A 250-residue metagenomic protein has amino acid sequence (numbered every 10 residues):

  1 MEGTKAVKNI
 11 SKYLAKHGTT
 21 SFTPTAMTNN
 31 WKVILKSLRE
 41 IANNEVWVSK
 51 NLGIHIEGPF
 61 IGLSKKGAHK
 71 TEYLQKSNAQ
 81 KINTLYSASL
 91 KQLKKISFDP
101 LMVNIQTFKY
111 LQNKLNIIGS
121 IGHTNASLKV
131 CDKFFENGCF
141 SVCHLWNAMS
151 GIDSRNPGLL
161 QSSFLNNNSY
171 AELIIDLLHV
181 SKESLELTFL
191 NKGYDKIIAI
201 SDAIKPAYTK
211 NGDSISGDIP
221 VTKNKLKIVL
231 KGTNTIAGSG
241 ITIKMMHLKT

Functional and structural regions predicted by a protein language model:
M1-K5: Di-metal (Zn2+ and/or Mg2+/Mn2+) metal-binding site signature of metallo-dependent hydrolases with the MBL/beta-CASP
V7-S11, L35-A42, I82, F108 (+2 more regions): Generic structural signal for well-ordered alpha-helices, preferentially at hydrophobic/aromatic core positions
K8-S37, S49-G62, S89-L101, I117-G119 (+2 more regions): Divalent metal-dependent hydrolysis catalytic cores, especially in the metallo-beta-lactamase
A15, A42, Y86-S89, F135 (+1 more regions): Non-catalytic positions within long, well-ordered alpha-helices that form the structural scaffold/packing of enzyme
N30-K36, L101-M102, G119-N125, I174-L190 (+1 more regions): Active-site glycine- and acidic-residue-rich loops that bind and position anionic ligands or nucleotide-like cofactors
K36, S64-K70, F108-Y110, S184-L185 (+1 more regions): Short acidic, glycine/serine/threonine-rich loops at helix termini
I56, L63-G158: Divalent metal-binding pocket/active-site signature
V130-T250: Active-site-adjacent C-terminal substructures of enzyme catalytic domains
